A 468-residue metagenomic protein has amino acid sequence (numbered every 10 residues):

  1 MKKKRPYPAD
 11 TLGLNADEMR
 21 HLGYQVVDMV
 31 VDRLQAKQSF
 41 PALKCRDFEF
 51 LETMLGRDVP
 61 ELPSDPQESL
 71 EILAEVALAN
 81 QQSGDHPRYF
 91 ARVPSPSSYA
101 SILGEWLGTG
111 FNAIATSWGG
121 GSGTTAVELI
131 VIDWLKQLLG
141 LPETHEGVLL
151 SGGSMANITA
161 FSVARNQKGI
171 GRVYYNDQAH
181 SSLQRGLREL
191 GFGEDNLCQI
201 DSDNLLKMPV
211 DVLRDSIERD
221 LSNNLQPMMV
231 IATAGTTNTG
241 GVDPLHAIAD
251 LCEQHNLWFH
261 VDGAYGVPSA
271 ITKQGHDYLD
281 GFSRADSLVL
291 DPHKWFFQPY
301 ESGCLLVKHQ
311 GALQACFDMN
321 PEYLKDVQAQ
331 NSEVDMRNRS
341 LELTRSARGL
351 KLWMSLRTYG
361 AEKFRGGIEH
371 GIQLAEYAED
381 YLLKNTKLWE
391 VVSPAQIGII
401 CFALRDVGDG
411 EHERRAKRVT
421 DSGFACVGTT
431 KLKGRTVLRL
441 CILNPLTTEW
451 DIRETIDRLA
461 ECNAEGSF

Functional and structural regions predicted by a protein language model:
K2-T144, T420-A425, L443, T447 (+1 more regions): N-terminal entrance/gating region of PLP-dependent enzymes' catalytic architecture
G123, M155-Q314: Conserved PLP-enzyme active-site core in the AAT-like
L135-T159, C198-D201: Short loop-beta-helix segment that forms the pyridoxal 5′-phosphate
T236, D280-L383: Active-site C-terminal subdomain of aminotransferase-like
E390-V419: Conserved PLP-binding catalytic core of the aspartate aminotransferase-like
P394-I399, S422-R439: Conserved PLP cofactor-binding pocket of PLP-dependent enzymes
L432-F468: PLP-dependent enzyme catalytic core of the Aspartate aminotransferase-like
